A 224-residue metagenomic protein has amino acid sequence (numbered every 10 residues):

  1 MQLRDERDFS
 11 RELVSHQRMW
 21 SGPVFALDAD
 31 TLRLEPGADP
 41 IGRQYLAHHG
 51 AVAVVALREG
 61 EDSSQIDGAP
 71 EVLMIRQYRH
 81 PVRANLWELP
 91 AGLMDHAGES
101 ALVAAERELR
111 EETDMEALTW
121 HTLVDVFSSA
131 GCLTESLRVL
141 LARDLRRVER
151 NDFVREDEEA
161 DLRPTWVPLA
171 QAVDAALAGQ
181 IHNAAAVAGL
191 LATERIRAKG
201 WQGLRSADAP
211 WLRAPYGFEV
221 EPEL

Functional and structural regions predicted by a protein language model:
Q2-R7, R11, N85, T122 (+2 more regions): Nudix hydrolase/Nudix homology domain
L3, L46-H48, A53-V55, Q65-R107 (+4 more regions): Conserved Nudix-box catalytic region and its N-terminal flanking loop in Nudix hydrolases and closely related
V14-E61: Acidic, metal-coordinating catalytic segment for phosphate/diphosphate chemistry, firing primarily on the Nudix
S15-R18, V124-S129: Short, solvent-exposed loop/turn elements at beta->coil junctions and helix N-caps that rim active or binding pockets
L27-T31, M74, V139-L141, P164-W166: Conserved hydrophobic/aromatic beta-strand scaffold that supports enzyme active sites
T31-P36, S129-R150: Active-site-adjacent beta-strand/loop module that shapes the phosphate/pyrophosphate-binding cleft
E35-G37, R58-D62, Y78, G98 (+3 more regions): Short loop segments at secondary-structure junctions
E116-L123: A short coil-to-beta-strand element that immediately follows conserved catalytic motifs
